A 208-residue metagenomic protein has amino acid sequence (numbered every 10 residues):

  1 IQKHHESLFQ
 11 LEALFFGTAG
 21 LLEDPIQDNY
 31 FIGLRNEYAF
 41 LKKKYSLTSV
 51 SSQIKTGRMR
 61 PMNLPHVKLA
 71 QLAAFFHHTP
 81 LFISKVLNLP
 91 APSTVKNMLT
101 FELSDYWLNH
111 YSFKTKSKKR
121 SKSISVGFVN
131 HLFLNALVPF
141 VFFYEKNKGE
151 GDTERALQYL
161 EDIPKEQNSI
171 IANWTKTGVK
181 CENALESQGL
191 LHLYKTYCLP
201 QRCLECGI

Functional and structural regions predicted by a protein language model:
I1-S187: Hydrophobic, aromatic-lined core segments that form the binding pocket/scaffold for planar heteroaromatic ligands
K176-I208: Acidic, carboxylate-rich catalytic segments that either coordinate divalent cations
